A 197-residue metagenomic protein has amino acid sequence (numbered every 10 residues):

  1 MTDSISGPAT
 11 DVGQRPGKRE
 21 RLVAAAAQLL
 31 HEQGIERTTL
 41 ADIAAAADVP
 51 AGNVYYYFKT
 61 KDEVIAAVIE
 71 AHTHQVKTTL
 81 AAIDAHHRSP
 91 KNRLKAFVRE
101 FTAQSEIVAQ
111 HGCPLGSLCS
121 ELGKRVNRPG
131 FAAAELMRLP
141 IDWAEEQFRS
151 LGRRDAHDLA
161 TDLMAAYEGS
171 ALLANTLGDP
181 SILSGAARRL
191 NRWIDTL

Functional and structural regions predicted by a protein language model:
M1-G17: N-terminal intrinsically disordered/low-complexity leader segments
R21, A25-E63, A67: Helix-turn-helix
L22-L30, H72, F101, Y167: Short hydrophobic clusters on alpha-helical segments that form packing/core surfaces in small helical domains
A67, A81-H111, A160-L163: Hydrophobic alpha-helical connector segments
E70-V76: Short, basic, alpha-helical segments at the C-terminal edge of helix-turn-helix-like DNA-binding modules
N92-R93, I107-R128: Amphipathic alpha-helical segments used for helix-helix packing
L115, V126-R138, R149-L197: Hydrophobic/aromatic-rich alpha-helical bundle segments in the mid-to-C-terminal region
